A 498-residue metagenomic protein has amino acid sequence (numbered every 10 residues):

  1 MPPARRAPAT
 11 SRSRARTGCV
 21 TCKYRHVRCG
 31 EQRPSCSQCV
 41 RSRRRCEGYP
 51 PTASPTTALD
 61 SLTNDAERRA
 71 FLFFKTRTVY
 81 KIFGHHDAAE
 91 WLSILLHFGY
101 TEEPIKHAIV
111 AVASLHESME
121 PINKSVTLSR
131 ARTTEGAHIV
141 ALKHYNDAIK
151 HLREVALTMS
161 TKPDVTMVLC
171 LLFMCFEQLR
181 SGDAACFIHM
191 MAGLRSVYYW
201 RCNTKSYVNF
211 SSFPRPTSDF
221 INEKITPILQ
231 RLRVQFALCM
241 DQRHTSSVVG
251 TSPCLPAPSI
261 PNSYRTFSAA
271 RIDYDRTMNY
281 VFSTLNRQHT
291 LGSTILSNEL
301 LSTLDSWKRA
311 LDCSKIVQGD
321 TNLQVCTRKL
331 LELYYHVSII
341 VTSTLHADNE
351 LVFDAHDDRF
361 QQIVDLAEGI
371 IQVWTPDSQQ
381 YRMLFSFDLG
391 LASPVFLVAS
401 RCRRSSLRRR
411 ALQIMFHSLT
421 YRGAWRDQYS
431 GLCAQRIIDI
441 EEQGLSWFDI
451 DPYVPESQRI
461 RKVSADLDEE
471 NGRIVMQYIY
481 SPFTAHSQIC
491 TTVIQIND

Functional and structural regions predicted by a protein language model:
M1-P50, G84-H86: N-terminal cysteine-rich, zinc-dependent DNA-binding domains of eukaryotic transcription factors
Y24, R41, M119, A141 (+4 more regions): Alpha-helix C-terminal capping/termination sites
H26, H85, Y381-L389, S405-D498: C-terminal region signature
T52-E102, K106-V110, E120-I295, I316-R328 (+1 more regions): Intrinsically disordered, low-complexity acidic/Ser/Thr-rich segments used as protein-protein interaction/activation
S114, S129-R130, M167, F173-M174 (+2 more regions): Conserved small-residue packing positions in alpha-helical repeats and bundles
T133, D241-C402, R408-Q413: Cytosolic regulatory protein-protein interaction regions
H144, H151, H189, R359 (+1 more regions): Alpha-helical solenoid repeat scaffolds, predominantly canonical TPR units
H151, T158, S196, A310-S314 (+2 more regions): Residue position in alpha-helical solenoids
